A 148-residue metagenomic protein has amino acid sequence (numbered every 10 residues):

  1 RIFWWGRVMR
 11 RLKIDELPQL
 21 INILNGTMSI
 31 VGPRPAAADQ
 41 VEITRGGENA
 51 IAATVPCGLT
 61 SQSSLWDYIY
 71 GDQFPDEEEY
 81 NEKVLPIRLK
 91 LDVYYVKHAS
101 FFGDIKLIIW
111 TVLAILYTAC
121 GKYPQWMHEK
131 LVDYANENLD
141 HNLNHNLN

Functional and structural regions predicted by a protein language model:
I21-N148: Hydrophobic structural segments characteristic of membrane proteins
